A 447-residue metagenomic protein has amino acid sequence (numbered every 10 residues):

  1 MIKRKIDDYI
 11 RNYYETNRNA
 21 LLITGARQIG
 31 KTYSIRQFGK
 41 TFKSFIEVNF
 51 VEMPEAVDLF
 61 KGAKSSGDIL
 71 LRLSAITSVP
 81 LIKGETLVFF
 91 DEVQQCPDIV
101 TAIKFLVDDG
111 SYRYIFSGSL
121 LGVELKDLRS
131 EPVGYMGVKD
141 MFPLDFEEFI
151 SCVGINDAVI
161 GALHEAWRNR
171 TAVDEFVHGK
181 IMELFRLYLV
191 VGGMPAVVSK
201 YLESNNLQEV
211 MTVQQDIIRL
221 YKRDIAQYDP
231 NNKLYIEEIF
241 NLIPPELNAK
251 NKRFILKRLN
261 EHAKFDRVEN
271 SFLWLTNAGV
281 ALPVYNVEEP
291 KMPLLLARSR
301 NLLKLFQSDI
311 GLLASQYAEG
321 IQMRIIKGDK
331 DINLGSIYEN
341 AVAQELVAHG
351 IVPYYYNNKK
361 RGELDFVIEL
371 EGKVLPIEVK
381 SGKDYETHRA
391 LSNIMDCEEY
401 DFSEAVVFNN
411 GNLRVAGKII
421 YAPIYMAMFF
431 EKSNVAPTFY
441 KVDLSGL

Functional and structural regions predicted by a protein language model:
M1-E15: Pre-Walker A adenine-sensing motif
K31: Conserved lysine of the Walker
S34, F38: Hydrophobic positions on the alpha1 helix immediately C-terminal to the Walker A/P-loop
E52-G84: Short glycine-rich substrate-engagement loop in P-loop NTPases that contacts/grips substrate
R113-S119, D140: Structural recognition of the conserved hydrophobic beta-strand(s) that form the central parallel beta-sheet of P-loop
L125-A249: Interdomain motor-coupling "hinge/lid" segment immediately C-terminal to the ATP-binding subdomain of NTP-driven enzymes
W167, N412-L447: Domain-level recognition of nuclease-like catalytic cores that cleave nucleotide substrates
V198-E371: Accessory nucleic acid-recognition modules appended to NTPase machines
